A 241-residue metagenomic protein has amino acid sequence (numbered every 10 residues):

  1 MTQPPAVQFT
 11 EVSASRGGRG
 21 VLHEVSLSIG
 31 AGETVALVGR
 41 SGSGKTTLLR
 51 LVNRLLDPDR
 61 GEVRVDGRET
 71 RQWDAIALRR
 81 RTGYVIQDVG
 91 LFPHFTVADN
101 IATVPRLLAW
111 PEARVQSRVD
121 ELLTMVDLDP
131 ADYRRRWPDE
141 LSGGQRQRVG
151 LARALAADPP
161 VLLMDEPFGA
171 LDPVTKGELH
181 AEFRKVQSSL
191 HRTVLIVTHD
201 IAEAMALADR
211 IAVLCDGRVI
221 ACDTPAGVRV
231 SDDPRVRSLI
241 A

Functional and structural regions predicted by a protein language model:
V38-R40: The feature captures the beta-strand-to-loop junction immediately N-terminal to the Walker
N53: Helix-to-loop junction immediately C-terminal to a conserved catalytic motif
E69-G83, L107, V228-S231: ABC ATPase NBD coupling module
R136-L141, Q145: Conserved ABC ATPase signature
D158: Conserved catalytic motifs of ABC-family nucleotide-binding domains
L162-D165: Catalytic Walker B motif of ABC-type/P-loop ATPase nucleotide-binding domains
